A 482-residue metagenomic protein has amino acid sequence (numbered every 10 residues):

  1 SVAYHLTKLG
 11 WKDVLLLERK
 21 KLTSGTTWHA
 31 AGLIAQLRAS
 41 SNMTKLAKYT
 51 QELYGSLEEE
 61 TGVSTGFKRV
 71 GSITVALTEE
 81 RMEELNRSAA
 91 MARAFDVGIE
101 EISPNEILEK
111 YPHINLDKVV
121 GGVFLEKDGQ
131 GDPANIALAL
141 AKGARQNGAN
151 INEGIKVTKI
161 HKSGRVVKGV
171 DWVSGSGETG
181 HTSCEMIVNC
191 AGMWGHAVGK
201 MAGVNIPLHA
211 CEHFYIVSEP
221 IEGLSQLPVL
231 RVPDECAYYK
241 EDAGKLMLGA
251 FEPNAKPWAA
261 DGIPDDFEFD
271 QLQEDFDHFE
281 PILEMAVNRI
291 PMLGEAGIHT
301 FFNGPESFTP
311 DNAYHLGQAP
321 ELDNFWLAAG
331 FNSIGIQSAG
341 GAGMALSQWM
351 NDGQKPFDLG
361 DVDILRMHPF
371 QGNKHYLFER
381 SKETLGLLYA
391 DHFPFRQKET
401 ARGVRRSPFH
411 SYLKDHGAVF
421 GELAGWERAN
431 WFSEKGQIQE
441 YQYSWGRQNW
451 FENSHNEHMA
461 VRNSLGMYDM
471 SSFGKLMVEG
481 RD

Functional and structural regions predicted by a protein language model:
Y4-K8, L15, G32-I34, K48 (+7 more regions): Active-site substrate-recognition segment that forms the wall of the catalytic cavity or substrate channel
T7-W28: Glycine-rich FAD pyrophosphate-binding loop
G32-K110, D234-Y239, A243-K245, D266 (+5 more regions): Dinucleotide-binding Rossmann-like beta1-alpha1 core, especially the glycine-rich loop that anchors the ADP
K45-K48, V75-E84, V123-Q146, N152-G154 (+2 more regions): Short beta-strand to alpha-helix junction loop
S64-T74, L108-N147, V167-D171, G262-D270 (+1 more regions): Helix-loop-beta segment of a Rossmann-like dinucleotide-binding subdomain
V123-M186, C190, W194, G340: Helical element adjacent to the flavin cofactor pocket in flavoenzyme catalytic cores
D234, D265, D270-R405: C-terminal catalytic lobe of FAD-dependent flavoproteins
F357, D361-D482: Glycine/proline-enriched, intrinsically flexible loops and inter-domain linkers
